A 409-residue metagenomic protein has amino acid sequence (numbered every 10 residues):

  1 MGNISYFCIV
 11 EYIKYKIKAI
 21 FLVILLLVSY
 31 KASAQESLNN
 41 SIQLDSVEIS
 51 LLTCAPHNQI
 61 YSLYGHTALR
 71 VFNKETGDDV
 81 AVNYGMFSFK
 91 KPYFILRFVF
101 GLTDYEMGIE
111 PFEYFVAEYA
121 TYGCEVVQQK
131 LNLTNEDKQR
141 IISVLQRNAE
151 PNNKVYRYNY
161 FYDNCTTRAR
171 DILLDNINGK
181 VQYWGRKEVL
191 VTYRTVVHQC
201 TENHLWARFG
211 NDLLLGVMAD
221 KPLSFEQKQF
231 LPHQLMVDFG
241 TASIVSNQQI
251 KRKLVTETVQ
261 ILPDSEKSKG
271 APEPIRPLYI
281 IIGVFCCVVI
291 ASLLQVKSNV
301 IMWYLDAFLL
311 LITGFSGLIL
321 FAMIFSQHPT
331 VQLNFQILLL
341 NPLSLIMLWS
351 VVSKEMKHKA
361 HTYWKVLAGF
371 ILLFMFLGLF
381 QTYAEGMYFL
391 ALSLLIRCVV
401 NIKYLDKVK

Functional and structural regions predicted by a protein language model:
M1-L38, K407-K409: Bacterial Sec-dependent N-terminal signal peptides
Q35-Q43, L254-T258, L405-V408: Membrane-proximal intrinsically disordered regions of secretory-pathway and membrane-system proteins
D45-G123: Glycine-rich catalytic cores of cysteine/serine-nucleophile enzymes that process amide/ester linkages in cell-envelope
F115-V191, V399: Active-site nucleophile-His-acid catalytic modules used for acyl/amide transfer and hydrolysis across diverse enzymes
F161-H233, T241: Soluble non-transmembrane domains of integral membrane proteins
L223-S268: Long, charge-rich alpha-helical interaction segments
R252-T330: Core alpha-helical transmembrane segments of integral membrane proteins
S292-Q295, Y304, L311-K409: Generic detector of multi-pass transmembrane helix bundles and their immediately adjacent loops in polytopic membrane
